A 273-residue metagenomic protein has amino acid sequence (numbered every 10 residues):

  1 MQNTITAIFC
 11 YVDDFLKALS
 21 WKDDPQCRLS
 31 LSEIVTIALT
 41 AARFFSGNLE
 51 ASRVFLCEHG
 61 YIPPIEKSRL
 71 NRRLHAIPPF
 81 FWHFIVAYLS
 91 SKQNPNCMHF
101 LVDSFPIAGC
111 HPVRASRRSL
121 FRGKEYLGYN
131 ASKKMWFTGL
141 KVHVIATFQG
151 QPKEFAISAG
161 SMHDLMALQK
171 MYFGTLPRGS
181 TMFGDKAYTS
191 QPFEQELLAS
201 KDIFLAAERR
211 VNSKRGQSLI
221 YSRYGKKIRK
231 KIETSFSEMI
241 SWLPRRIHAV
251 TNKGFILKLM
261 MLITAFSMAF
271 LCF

Functional and structural regions predicted by a protein language model:
M1-F273: Short alpha-helical elements
